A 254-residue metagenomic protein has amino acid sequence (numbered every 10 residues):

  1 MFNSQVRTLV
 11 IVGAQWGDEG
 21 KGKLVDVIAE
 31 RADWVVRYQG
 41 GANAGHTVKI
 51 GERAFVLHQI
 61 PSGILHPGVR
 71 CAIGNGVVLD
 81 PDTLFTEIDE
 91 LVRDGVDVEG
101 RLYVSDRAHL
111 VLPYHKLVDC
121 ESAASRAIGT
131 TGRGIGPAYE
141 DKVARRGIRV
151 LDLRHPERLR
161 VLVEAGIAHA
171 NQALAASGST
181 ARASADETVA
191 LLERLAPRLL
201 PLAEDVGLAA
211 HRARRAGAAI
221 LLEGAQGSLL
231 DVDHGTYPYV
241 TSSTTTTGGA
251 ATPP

Functional and structural regions predicted by a protein language model:
M1-P254: Non-transmembrane, aqueous-exposed alpha-helical and coiled segments at domain scale
